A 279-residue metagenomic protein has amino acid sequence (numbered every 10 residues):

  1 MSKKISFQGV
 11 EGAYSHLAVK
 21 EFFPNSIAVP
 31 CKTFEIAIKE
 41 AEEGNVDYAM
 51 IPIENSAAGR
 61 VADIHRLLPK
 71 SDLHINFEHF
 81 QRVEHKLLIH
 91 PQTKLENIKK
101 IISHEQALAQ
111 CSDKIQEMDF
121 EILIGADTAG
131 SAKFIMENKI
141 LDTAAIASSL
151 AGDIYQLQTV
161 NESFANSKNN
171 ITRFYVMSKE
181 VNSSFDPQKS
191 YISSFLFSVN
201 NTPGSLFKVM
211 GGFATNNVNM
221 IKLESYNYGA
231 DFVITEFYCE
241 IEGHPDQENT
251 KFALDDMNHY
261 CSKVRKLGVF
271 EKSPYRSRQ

Functional and structural regions predicted by a protein language model:
M1-Q279: Domain-level signature for soluble enzymes in the chorismate/prephenate branch of the shikimate pathway
